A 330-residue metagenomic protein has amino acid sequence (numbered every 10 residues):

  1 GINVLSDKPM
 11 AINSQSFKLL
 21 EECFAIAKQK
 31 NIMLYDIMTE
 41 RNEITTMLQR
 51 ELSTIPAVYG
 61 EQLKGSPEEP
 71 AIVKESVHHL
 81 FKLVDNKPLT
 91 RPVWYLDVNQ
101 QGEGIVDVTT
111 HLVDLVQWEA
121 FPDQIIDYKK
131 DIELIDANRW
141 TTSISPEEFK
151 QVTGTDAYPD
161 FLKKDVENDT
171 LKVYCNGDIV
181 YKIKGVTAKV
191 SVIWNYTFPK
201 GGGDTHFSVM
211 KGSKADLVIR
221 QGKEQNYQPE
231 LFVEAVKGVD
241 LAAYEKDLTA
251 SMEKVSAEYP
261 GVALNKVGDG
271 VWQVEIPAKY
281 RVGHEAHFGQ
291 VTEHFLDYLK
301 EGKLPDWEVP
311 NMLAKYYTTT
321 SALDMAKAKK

Functional and structural regions predicted by a protein language model:
G1-R41: Beta-strand-loop-alpha-helix segment that lines the small-molecule cofactor/substrate pocket of alpha/beta enzymes
L5-S6, D36, H79, Y95-G102 (+2 more regions): Glycine- and acidic
S14-K18, E43, T110, V173 (+1 more regions): Conserved structured core elements
E21, R50-A57, E224-Q228: Short secondary-structure boundary/capping segments
F24-K28, S53, L299-G302: Hydrophobic residues in alpha-helical segments
Q29-D36, E40-N168, F295, K329: Predominantly a Rossmann-like dinucleotide-binding segment in NAD(P)-dependent oxidoreductases
D107, L112, V116-Q117, Q124 (+3 more regions): C-terminal helical cap and adjacent loop that interface with cofactors, partners, or active-site loops
E167-T170, E224: Contiguous C-terminal substrate-recognition/catalytic subdomains in enzyme active sites
